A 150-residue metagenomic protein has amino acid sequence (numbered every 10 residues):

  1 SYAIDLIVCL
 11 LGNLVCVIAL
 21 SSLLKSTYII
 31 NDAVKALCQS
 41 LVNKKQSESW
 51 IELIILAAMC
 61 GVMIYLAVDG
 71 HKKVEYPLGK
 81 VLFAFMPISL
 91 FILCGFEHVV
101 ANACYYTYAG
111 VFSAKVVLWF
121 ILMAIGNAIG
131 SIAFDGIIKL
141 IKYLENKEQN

Functional and structural regions predicted by a protein language model:
S1-N150: Alpha-helical transmembrane segments and their helix-helix packing motifs
